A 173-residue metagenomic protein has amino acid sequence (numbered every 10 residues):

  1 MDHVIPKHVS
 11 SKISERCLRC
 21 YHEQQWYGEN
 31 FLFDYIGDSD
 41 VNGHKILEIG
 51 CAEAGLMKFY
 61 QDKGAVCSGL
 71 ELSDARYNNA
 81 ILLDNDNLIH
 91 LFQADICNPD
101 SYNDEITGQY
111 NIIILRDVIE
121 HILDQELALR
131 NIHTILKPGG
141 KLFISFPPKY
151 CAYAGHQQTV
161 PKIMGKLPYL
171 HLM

Functional and structural regions predicted by a protein language model:
M1-G108, I112, L129: Conserved N-terminal segment of class I S-adenosyl-L-methionine
P6, L47, P99, E105 (+4 more regions): Proline-rich intrinsically disordered, low-complexity coils
N98, E120, C151: Active-site micro-motifs of SAM-dependent methyltransferase domains
E105-I106, E120, D124: Short, well-structured alpha-helical patches and their helix-loop capping segments that border functional surfaces
L115-V118: A short beta-strand submotif of the Rossmann-like class I SAM-dependent methyltransferase core that lines
L123-T134, K141-M173: S-adenosyl-L-methionine-dependent methyltransferase catalytic module, highlighting the catalytic core
